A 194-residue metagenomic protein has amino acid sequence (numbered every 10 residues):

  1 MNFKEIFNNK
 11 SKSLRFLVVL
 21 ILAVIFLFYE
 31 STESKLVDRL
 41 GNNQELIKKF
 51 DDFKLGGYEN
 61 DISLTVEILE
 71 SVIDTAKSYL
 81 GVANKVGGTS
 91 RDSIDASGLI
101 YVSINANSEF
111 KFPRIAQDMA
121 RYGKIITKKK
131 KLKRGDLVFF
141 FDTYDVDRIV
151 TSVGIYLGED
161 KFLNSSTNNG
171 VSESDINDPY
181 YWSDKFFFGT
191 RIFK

Functional and structural regions predicted by a protein language model:
M1-L64, K194: N-terminal secretion targeting segments of exported proteins
S11, R15-I21, N60-I62, F110-V171 (+1 more regions): ...with weaker cross-activation on analogous glycine-rich loops/strands in unrelated enzymes
Y58-S63, A83-R91, T143: Second-shell loop/turn segments in exported
I68, V72, A76, D95-A96 (+1 more regions): Stable alpha-helical elements in mature extracytoplasmic
T75-A83, V102-F110, F141, S165 (+1 more regions): Structured segments of extracytoplasmic/periplasmic soluble domains in secreted or envelope-associated proteins
V82-R134, F187: Catalytic cysteine-centered active-site loop
G170-P179: Catalytic alpha/beta core of large soluble enzyme barrels
D178-K194: Glycine- and charge-enriched low-complexity intrinsically disordered segments
